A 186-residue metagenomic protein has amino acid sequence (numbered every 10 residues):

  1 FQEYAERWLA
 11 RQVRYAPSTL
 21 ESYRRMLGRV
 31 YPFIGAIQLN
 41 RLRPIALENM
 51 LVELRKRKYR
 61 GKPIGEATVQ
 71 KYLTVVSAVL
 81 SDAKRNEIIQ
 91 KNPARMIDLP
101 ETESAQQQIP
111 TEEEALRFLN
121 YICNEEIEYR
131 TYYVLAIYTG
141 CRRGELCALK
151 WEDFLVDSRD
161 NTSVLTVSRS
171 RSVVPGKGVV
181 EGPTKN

Functional and structural regions predicted by a protein language model:
Q2, R24, L73-S77, Q90 (+1 more regions): Hydrophobic face of alpha-helices
Q2-K62, V79: Basic/aromatic-enriched alpha-helical hairpins
G28, S77-L80, K84, R130: C-terminal flanking helix
G35-N40, A83-N92, L155: Surface-exposed helix-capping loop/turn segments at secondary-structure junctions
L47, V76, L80, G140 (+1 more regions): Short, basic/aromatic-rich helical patch in the C-terminal catalytic core of site-specific tyrosine
R57, V79-D82, N86, E152: Alpha-helix C-caps/helix-loop-beta hinges
G61, I122-C123, G144, L155-N186: Basic, Lys/Arg-rich DNA-contacting stretches centered on the C-terminal catalytic core of tyrosine recombinase systems
P63-E66, Q70-Y72, R85, I89-K91 (+2 more regions): Basic, Lys/Arg- and aromatic-enriched nucleic-acid-binding interface segment
